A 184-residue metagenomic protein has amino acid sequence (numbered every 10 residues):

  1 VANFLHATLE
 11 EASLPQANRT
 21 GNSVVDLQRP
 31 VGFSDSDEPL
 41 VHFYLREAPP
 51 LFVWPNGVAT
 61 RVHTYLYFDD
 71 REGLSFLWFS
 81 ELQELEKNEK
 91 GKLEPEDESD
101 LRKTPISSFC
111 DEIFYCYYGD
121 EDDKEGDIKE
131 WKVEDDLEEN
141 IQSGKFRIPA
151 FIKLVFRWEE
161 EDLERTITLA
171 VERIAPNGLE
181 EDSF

Functional and structural regions predicted by a protein language model:
V1-N88: Extracytoplasmic beta-strand-rich oligomerization domains located immediately C-terminal to a leader/signal peptide
V41-H42, T104, I152: A broad, low-specificity signal marking well-ordered, structured residues that form hydrophobic/aromatic
W54, E86-P105: Short aromatic-glycine motifs in intrinsically disordered, low-complexity regions
A59-H63, S99-K103, D162-T166: Short, mixed charged/polar active-site loops that provide acid/base catalysis or chelate metal/phosphate cofactors
L74-S80, K103-P105, D120: Periplasmic/lumenal scaffold domains of single-pass inner-membrane subunits that build Gram-negative envelope
S107-F184: Short linear sequence signals and composition-biased patches located at protein termini or domain-edge surfaces
